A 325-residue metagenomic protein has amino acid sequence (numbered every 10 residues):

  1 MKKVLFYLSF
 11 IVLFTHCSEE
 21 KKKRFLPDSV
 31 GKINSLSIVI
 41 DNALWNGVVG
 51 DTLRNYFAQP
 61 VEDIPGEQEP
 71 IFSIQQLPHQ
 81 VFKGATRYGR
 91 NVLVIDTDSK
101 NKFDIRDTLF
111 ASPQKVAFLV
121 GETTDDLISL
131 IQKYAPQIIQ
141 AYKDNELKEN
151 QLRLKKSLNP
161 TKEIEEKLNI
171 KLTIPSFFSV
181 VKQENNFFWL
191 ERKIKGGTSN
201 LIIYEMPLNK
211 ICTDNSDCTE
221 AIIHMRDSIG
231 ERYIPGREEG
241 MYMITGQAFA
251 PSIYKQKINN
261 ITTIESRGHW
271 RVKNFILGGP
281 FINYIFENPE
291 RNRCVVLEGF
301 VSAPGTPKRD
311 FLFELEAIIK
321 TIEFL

Functional and structural regions predicted by a protein language model:
K2-Y7: Sec-dependent signal peptide recognition, specifically the positively charged N-region followed immediately by
L13-H16: C-terminal motif of bacterial Sec signal peptides marking the signal peptidase cleavage site
E20-Q114: Start-of-domain marker
K22-R24, D41-A43, P175-P235, V272: Secretory pathway targeting signatures of secreted, lumenal, and periplasmic proteins
L26-G31, L44-N46, N55-A58, E67 (+1 more regions): N-terminal "mature-domain start" segment
S73-S129, G230-R291, T306: Signature of long, low-cysteine stretches enriched in small and polar/charged residues
K115-T123, L201-E205, R293-S302: Short, well-ordered beta-strand elements
I128-Q151, L172, F178, N292-L325: Surface-exposed amphipathic alpha-helical segments
